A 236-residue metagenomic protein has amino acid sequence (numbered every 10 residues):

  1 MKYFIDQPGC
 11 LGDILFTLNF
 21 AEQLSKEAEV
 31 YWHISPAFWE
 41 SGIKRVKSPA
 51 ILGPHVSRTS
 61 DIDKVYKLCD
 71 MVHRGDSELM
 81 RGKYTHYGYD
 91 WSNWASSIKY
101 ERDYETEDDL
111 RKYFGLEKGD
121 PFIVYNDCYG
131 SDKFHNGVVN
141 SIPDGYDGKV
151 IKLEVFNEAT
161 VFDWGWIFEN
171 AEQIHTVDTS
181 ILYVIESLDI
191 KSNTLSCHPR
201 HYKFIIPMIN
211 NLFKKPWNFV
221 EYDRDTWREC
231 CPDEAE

Functional and structural regions predicted by a protein language model:
M1-E236: Catalytic machinery of carbohydrate-active enzymes, primarily nucleotide-sugar-dependent glycosyltransferases
